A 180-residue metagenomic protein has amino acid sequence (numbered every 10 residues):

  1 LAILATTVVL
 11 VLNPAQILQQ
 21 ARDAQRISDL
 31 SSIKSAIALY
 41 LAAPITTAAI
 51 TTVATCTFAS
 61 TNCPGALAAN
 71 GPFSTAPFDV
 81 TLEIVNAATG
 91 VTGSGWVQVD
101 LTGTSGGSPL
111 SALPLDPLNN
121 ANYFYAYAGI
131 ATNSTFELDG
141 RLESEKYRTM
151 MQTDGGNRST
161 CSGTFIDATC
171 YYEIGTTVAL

Functional and structural regions predicted by a protein language model:
L1-L12: N-terminal single-pass transmembrane signal-anchor helix
P14-L18: N-terminal membrane-insertion alpha helix
Q20-T47: Membrane-proximal N-terminal amphipathic helix
Y40-P109: Short, glycine/small-hydrophobic-rich surface segments
S111-A121: Short, Gly/Ser/Thr-enriched beta-strand-loop segments that form substrate-interacting elements of hydrolase/peptidase
N120-I130: Short, surface-exposed beta-strand/loop micro-motifs that present aromatic residues
I130-L180: Short, surface-exposed interaction loops/tails
